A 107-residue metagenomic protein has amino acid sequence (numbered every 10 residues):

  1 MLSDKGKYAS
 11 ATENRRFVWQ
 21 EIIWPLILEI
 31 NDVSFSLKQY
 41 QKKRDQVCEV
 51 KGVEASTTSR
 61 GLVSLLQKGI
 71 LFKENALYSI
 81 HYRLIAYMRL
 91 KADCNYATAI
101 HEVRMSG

Functional and structural regions predicted by a protein language model:
M1-S34: Short alpha-helical segments that sit at the start of domains
D32-Q46: Short acidic, hydrophobic short linear motifs in intrinsically disordered regions
E49-V53, Y87-R89: Short acidic, glycine/proline-enriched loop segments that cap or flank alpha-helices
K51-Q67: Short amphipathic alpha-helical interaction segments
L66-A76: A short, conserved structural fragment
A76-R83: Minor-groove-contacting beta-hairpin "wing" of winged helix-turn-helix DNA-binding domains
I85-G107: Short, amphipathic alpha-helical interaction segments positioned at domain boundaries
